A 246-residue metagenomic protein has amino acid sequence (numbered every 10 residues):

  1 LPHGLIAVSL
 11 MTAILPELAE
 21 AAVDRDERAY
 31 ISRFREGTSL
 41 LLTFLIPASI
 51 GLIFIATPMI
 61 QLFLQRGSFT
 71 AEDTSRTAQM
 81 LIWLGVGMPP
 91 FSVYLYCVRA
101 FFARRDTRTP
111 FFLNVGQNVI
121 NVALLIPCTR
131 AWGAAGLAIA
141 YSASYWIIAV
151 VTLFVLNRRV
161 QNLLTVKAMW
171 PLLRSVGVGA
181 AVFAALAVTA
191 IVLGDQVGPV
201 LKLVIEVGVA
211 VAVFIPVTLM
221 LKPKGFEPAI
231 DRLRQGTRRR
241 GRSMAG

Functional and structural regions predicted by a protein language model:
L1-G246: Membrane-embedded alpha-helical bundles of multi-pass transporters/translocases, especially carrier/permease families
